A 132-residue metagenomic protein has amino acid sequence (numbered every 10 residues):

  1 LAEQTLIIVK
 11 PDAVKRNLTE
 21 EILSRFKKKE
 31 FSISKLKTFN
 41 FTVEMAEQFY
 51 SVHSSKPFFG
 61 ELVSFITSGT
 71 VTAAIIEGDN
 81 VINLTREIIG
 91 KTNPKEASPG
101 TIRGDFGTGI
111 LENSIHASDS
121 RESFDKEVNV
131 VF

Functional and structural regions predicted by a protein language model:
L1-F132: Non-catalytic terminal and connector segments of soluble metabolic enzymes
